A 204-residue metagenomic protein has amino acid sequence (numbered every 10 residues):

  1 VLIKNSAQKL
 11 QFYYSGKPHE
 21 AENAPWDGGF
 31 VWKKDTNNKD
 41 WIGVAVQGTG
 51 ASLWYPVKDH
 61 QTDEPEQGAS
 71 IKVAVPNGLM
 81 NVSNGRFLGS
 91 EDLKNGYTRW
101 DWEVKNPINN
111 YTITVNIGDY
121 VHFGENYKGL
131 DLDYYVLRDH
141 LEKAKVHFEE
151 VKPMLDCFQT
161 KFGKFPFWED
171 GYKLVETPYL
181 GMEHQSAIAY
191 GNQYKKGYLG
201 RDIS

Functional and structural regions predicted by a protein language model:
V1, Y14, N23-F30, V151 (+1 more regions): Contiguous N-terminal and early-domain "leader" segments and peripheral loops that mark the onset or edge of a domain
V1, Y55, S83-N84, L199-S204: Short, intrinsically disordered, charge-balanced linker/junction segments flanking boundaries in proteins
I3, Q61-E64, E91-L93, E125 (+2 more regions): Sterically constrained small-residue positions within well-ordered secondary structures of folded domains
N5-A7: Extracellular Ig-like/FN3 beta-sandwich strand-entry sites
L10-Y120: Extended, low-hydrophobicity, Ser/Thr/Pro/Gly-biased non-transmembrane segments
I71, T98-D101, D119-S204: Juxtacatalytic substrate-recognition/specificity segment
